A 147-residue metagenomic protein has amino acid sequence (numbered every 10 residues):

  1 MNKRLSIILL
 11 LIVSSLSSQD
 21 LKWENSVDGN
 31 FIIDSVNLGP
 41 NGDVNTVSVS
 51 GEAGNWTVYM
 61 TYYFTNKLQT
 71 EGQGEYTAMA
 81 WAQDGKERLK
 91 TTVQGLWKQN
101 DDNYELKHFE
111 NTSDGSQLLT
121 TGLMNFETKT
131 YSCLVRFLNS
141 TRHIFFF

Functional and structural regions predicted by a protein language model:
N2-L9: Sec-dependent signal peptide recognition, specifically the positively charged N-region followed immediately by
L10-S18: Hydrophobic h-region of N-terminal signal peptides that target proteins for export in Gram-negative bacteria
Q19-F147: Beta-strand-enriched cores of mature, soluble protein domains
